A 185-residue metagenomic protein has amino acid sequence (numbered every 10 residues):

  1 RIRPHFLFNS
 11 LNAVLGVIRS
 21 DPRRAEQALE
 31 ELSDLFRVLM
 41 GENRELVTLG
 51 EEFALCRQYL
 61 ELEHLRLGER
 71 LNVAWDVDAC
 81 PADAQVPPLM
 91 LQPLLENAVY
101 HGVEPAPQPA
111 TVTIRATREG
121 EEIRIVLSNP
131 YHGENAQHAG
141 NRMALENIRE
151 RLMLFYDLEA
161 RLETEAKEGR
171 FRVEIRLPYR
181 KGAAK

Functional and structural regions predicted by a protein language model:
R1, F6-E165, R170-R172: Two-component histidine phosphotransfer core
R176: Short hydrophobic/aromatic beta-strand micro-patches that form the beta-sheet surface supporting nucleotide- or nucleic
R180-K185: C-terminal end segment of the histidine kinase catalytic
